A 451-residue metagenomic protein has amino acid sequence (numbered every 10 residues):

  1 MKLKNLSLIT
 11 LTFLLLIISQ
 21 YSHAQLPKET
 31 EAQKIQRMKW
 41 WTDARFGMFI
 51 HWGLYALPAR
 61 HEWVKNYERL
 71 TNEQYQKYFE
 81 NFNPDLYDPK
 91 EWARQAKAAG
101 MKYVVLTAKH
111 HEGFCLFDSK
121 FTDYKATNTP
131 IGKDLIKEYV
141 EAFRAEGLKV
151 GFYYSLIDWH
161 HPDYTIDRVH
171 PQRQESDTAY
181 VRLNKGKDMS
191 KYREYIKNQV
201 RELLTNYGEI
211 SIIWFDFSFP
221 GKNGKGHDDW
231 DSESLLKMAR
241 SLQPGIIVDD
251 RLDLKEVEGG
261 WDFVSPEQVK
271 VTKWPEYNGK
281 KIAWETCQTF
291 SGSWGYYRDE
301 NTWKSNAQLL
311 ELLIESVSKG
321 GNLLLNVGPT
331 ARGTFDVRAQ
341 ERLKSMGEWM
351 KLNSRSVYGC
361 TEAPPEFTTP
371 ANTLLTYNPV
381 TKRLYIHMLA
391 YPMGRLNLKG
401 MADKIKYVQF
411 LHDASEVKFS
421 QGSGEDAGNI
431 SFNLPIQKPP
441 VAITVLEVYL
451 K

Functional and structural regions predicted by a protein language model:
M1-Q25: Bacterial Sec-dependent N-terminal signal peptides
Q25-K451: Mature catalytic domains of secreted/periplasmic carbohydrate-active enzymes
